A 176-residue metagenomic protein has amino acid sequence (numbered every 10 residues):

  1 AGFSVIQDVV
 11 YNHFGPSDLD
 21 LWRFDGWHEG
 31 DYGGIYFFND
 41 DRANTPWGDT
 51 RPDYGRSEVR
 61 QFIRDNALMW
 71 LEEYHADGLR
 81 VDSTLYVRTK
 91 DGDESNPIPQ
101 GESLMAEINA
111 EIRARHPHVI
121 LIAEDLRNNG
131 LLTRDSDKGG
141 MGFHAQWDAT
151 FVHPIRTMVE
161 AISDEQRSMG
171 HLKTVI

Functional and structural regions predicted by a protein language model:
A1-A76, R80-P97, I108: Substrate-binding/active-site clefts of carbohydrate-active enzymes
H75-D77, R88-I176: Conserved alpha/beta catalytic core and glycan-binding cleft of carbohydrate-active enzymes
